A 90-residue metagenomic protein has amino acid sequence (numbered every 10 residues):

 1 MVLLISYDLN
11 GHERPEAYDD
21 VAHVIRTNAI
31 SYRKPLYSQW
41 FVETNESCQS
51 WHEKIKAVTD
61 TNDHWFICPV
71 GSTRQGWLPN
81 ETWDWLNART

Functional and structural regions predicted by a protein language model:
M1-L9: Short glycine-/aliphatic-rich beta-strand segments at the starts of folded cytosolic domains
L9-H12, V70-S72: Short, flexible beta-strand-to-coil junctions
N10-I25: Short amphipathic alpha-helix segments
H12-P15, Q49, G76: Loop/helix-junction capping segments adjacent to catalytic residues or to phosphate/diphosphate-binding pockets
H23, S31-R33, E81-W85: C-terminal end-helix/capping segment
T27-G71: Short, intrinsically disordered low-complexity segments
T59-R89: C-terminal structural segments of small proteins and small subunits
